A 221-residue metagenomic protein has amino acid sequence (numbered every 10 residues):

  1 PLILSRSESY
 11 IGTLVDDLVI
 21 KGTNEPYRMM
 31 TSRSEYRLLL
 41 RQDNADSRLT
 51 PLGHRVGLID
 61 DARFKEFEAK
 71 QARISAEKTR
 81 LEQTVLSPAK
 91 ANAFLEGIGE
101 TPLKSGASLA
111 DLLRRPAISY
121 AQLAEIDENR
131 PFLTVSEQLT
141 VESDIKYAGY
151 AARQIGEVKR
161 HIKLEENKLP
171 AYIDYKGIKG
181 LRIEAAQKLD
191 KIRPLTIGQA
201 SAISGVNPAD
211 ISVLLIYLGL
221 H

Functional and structural regions predicted by a protein language model:
P1-P26: Active-site-proximal substrate-binding core of FAD-dependent oxidoreductases
L2, V19, R28, L139-E142 (+1 more regions): Alpha-helical protein-protein interaction elements
S7, R33, L39-R41, A45 (+2 more regions): Extended, charge-enriched "interface" segments that sit outside catalytic cores
D17, P26-R28, H54-V56, D60: Phosphate/diphosphate-binding loops
